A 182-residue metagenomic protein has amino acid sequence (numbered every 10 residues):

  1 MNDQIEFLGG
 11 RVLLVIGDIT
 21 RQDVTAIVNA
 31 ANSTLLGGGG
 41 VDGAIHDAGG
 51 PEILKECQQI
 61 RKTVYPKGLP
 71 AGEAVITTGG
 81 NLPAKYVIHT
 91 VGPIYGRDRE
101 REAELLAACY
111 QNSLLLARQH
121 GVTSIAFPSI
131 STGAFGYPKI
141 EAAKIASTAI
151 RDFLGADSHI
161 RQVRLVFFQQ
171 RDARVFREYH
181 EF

Functional and structural regions predicted by a protein language model:
M1-F182: Macrodomain-like recognition of ADP-ribose-binding/processing modules
